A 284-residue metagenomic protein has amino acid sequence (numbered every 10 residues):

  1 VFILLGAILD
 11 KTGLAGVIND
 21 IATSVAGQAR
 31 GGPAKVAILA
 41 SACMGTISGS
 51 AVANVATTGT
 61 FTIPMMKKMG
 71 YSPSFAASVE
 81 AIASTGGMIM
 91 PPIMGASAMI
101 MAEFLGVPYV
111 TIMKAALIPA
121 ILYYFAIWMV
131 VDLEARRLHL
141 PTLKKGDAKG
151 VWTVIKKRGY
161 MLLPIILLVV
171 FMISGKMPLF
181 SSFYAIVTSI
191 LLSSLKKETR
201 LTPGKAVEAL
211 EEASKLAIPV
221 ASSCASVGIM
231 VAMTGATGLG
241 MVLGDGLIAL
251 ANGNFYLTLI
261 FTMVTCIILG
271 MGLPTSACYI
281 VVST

Functional and structural regions predicted by a protein language model:
V1, S24-A37, M69-F75, K156-L162 (+2 more regions): Membrane-interfacial loop-to-helix junctions in multi-pass transporters
V1-T12, G16, P178-L179, K205-M241 (+1 more regions): Core transmembrane alpha-helical segments of multi-pass membrane transporters/permeases
L5-K11, A40-A53, A83-M88, Y123-W128 (+2 more regions): Helix-loop-helix module between adjacent transmembrane segments
A15, N19-G87, T275-T284: Hydrophobic transmembrane alpha-helices that form the pore/transport pathway of multi-pass ion and small-solute
A42-C43, T85, A96, I100-F104 (+4 more regions): Alpha-helical transmembrane segments of multipass membrane proteins
V55, K68, F75, M88-M99 (+1 more regions): Transmembrane-helix bundle segments that line or gate the permeation/cavity pathway in multi-pass membrane proteins
T57-M69, M99-M113, A251-N252, C266-T284: Membrane-interfacial helix-loop connectors
K114-L216: Long, contiguous bundles of hydrophobic transmembrane helices that form the permeation core of multi-pass
